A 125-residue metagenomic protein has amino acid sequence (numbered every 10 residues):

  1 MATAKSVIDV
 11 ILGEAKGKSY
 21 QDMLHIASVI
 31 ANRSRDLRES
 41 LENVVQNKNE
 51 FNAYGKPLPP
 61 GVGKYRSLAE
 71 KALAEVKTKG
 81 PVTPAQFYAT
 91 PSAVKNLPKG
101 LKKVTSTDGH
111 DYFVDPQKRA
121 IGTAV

Functional and structural regions predicted by a protein language model:
A2-V125: Bacterial extracytoplasmic/cell-wall-associated proteins, especially those involved in peptidoglycan
